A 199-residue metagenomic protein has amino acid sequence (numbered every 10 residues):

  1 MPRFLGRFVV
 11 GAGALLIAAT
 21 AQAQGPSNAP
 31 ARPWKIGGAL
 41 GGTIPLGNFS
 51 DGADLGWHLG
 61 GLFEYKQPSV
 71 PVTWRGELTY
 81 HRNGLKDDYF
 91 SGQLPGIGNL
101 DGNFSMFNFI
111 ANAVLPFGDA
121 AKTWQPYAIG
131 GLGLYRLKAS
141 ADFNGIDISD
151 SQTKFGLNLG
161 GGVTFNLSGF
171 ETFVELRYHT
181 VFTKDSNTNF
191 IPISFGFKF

Functional and structural regions predicted by a protein language model:
M1-R32: Cleavable N-terminal export/targeting peptides
Q22-Q67, I191, K198: Short glycine/proline- and aromatic-enriched beta-strand/turn motifs that initiate or cap beta-hairpins
Q24, G60-F143, I191-I193, F197-F199: Gram-negative (and chloroplast) outer-membrane scaffold detector with strong preference for beta-barrel transmembrane
R32-W34, A53-L59, N103-F109, W124 (+2 more regions): Residues that define the transmembrane beta-barrel architecture of outer-membrane proteins
I36-L46, L134-Y135, T172-F182: Transmembrane beta-strand segments that form the barrel wall of outer-membrane beta-barrel proteins
L46-F49, L94-D101, F143-S149, H179-T183: Extracellular loop and loop/strand-boundary signature of outer-membrane beta-barrel proteins
N83-Y89, G162-F199: Predominantly the C-terminal beta-signal and adjacent terminal strand-loop region of outer-membrane beta-barrel
A111, A128-L134, T153-V163, L176-Y178: Hydrophobic alpha-helical segments of small multi-pass membrane proteins
